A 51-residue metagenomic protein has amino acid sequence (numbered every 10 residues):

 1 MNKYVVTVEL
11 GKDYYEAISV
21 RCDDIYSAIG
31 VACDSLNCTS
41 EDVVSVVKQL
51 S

Functional and structural regions predicted by a protein language model:
M1-E16: Short aromatic-glycine-(Arg/Gly/Cys) micro-motifs in beta-strand/loop hairpins
E9, R21-D23, V47-Q49: A structural detector for beta-sheet-dominated domains
D13-I25: A short, exposed loop/beta-hairpin motif centered on an aromatic-Gly-Thr core
I25-Y26, S40: A short local loop/turn or secondary-structure capping micro-motif enriched for an aromatic residue
D34-S51: Short, mixed-charge low-complexity intrinsically disordered segments
